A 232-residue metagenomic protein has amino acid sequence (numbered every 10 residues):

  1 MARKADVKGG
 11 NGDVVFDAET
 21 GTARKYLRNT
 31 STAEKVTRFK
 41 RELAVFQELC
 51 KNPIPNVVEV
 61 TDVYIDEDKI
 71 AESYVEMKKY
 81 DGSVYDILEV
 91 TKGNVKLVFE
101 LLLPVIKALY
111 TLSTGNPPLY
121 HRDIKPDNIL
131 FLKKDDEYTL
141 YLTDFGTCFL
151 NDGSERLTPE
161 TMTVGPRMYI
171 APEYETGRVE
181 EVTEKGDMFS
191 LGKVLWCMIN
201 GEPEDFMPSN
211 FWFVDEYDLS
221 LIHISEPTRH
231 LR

Functional and structural regions predicted by a protein language model:
N11-R41: ATP-binding glycine-rich loop module of kinase domains
E59-S73: Short beta-strand micro-motifs within the conserved protein kinase catalytic domain, predominantly in the N-lobe
I70-S83: Conserved short submotifs of the Hanks-type protein kinase catalytic core that shape the nucleotide-binding pocket
S113-L132: Catalytic-loop of the protein kinase fold
T158-Y174: Conserved activation segment of eukaryotic-like protein kinases, specifically the C-terminal portion of the activation
D187: Conserved catalytic-loop aspartate of Hanks-type protein kinases
I222-R232: Single conserved hydrophobic/aromatic residue that forms the stacking wall/gate of nucleotide- or nucleobase-binding
